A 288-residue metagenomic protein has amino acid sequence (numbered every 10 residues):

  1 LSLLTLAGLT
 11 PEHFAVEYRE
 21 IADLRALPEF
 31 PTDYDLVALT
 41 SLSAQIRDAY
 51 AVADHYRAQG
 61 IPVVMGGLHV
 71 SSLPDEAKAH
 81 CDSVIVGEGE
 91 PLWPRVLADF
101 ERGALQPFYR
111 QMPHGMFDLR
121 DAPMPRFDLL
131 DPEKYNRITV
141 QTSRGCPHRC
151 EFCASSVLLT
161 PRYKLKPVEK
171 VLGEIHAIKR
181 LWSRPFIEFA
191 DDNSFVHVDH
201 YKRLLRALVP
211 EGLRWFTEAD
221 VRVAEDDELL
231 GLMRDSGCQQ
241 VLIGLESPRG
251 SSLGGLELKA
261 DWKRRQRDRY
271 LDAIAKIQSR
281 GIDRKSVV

Functional and structural regions predicted by a protein language model:
L1-H176, R180-S183, V287: Acidic, low-complexity intrinsically disordered segments
R120-D283, V288: Radical SAM [4Fe-4S] cluster-binding motif and immediate context
